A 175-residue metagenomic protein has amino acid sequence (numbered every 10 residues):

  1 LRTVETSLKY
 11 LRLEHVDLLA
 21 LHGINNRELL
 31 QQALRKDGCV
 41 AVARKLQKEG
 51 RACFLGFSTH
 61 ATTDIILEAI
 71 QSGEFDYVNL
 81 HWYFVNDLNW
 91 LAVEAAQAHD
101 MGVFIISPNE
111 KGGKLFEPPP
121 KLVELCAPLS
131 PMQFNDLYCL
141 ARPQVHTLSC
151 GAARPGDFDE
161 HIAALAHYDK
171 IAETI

Functional and structural regions predicted by a protein language model:
L1, R27-E28, T63, W82-N89: Acidic-and-aromatic substrate-binding clefts and catalytic sites of carbohydrate-active enzymes
L1-L8, L30-C39, T59-E74: Distinct, well-ordered alpha-helical segments
S7, V16-L19, L55, V78 (+4 more regions): Conserved, mostly hydrophobic/aromatic
L8-Q31: Active-site groove signature of glycoside hydrolases
L13-D17, K48-F54, G73-D76, H99-M101 (+1 more regions): Short, well-ordered coil/turn segments that N-cap beta-strands
L19-H22, F54-A61, N79-N86: Catalytic beta/alpha-barrel core
C39, A43, F75-D87: Acidic, His- and aromatic-enriched active-site or binding-groove loops in soluble protein domains that engage sugars
L67, S72-E74, L91-I175: Structured C-terminal cap/extension of enzyme domains
